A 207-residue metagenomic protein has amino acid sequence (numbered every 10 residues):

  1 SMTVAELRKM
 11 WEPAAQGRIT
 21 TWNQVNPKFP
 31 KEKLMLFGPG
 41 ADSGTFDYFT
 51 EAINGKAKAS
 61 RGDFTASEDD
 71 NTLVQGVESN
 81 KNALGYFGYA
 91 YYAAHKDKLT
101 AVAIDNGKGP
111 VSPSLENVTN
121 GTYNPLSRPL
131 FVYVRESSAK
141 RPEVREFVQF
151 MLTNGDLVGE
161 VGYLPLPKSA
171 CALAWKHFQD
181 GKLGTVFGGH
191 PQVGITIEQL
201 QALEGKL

Functional and structural regions predicted by a protein language model:
S1-L207: Flexible loop/hinge segments at secondary-structure junctions
